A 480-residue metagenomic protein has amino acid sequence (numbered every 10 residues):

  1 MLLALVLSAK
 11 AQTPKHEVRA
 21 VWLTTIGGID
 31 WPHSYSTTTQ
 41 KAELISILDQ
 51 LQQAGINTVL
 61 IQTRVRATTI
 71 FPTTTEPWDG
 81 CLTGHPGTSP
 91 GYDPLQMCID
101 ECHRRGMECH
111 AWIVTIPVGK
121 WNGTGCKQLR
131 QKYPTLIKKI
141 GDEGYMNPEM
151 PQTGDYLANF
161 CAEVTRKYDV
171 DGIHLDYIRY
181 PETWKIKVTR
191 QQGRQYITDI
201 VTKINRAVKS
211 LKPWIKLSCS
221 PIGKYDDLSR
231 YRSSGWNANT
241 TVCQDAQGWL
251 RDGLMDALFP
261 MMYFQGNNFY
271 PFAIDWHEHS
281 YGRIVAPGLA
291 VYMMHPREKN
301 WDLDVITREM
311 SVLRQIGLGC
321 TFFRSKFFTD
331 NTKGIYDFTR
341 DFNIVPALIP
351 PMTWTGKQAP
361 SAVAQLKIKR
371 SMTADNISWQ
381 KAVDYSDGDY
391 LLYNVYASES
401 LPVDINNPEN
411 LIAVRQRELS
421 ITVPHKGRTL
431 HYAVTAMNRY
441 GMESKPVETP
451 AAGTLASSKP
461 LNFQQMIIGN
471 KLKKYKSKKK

Functional and structural regions predicted by a protein language model:
H16-V18, W22-T24, G28-A42, L95 (+2 more regions): Active-site-adjacent "subsite" loops/lids of carbohydrate-active enzymes
A42-T69, K167-D171: Catalytic domains of carbohydrate-active enzymes, especially glycoside hydrolases
A54-P90: Aromatic-lined carbohydrate-binding/catalytic grooves of carbohydrate-active enzymes
E108-K120, H174-L175, G193-N239, V285-G288 (+1 more regions): Aromatic-lined carbohydrate-recognition surfaces of secreted/lumenal glycan-active proteins
A246-Q247, R251-F269, A286-T355: Substrate-binding cleft of secreted/luminal carbohydrate-active enzymes
I335-G388, G441-Y475: Pro/Thr/Ser/Gly-rich low-complexity, intrinsically disordered linker/stalk tracts
A382-N407: Solvent-exposed loop/turn segments flanking beta-strands in beta-repeat/beta-sandwich domains
T422-E443: Beta-strand-rich modules
